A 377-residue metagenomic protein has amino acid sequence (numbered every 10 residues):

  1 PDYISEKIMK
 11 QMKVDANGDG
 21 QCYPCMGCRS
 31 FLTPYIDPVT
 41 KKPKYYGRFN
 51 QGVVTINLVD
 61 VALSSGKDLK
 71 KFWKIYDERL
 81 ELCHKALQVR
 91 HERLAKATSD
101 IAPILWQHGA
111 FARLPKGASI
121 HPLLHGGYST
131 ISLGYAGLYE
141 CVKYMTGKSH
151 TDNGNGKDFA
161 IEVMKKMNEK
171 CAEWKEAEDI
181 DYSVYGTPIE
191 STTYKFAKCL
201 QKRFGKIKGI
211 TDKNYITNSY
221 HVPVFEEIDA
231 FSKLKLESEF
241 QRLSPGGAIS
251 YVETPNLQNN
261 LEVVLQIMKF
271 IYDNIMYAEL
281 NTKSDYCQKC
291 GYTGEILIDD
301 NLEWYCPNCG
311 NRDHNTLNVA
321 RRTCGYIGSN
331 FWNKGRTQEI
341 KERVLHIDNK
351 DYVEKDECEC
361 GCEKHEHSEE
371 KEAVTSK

Functional and structural regions predicted by a protein language model:
P1-G127, K148, N153, K157-R312 (+1 more regions): Conserved catalytic cores of very large enzyme subunits
P34, A95, D348, H367-E372: Intrinsically disordered, low-complexity segments enriched in polar/charged small residues
G47-R48, L124-V142, K195, H314-W332: Conserved phosphate/anionic-ligand binding catalytic regions in large, soluble enzymes, centered on
L114, A248, R322, Y326-G328 (+1 more regions): Generic ordered-secondary-structure signal
N308-D356: Long insertion/accessory domains within large nucleic-acid-processing enzymes
D356-T375: Histidine-centered metal-binding segments
